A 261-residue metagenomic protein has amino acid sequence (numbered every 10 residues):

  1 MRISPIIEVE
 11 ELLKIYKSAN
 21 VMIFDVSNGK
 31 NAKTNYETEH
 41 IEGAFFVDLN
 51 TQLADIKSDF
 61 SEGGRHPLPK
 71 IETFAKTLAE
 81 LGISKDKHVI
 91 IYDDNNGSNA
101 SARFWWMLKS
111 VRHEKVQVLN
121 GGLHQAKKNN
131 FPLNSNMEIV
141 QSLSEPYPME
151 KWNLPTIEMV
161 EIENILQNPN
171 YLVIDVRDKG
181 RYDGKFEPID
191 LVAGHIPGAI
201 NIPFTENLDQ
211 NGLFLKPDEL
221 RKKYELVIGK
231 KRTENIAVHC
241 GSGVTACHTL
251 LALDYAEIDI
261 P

Functional and structural regions predicted by a protein language model:
M1-P261: Cytosolic catalytic domains that perform sulfur/thiol-centered chemistry
